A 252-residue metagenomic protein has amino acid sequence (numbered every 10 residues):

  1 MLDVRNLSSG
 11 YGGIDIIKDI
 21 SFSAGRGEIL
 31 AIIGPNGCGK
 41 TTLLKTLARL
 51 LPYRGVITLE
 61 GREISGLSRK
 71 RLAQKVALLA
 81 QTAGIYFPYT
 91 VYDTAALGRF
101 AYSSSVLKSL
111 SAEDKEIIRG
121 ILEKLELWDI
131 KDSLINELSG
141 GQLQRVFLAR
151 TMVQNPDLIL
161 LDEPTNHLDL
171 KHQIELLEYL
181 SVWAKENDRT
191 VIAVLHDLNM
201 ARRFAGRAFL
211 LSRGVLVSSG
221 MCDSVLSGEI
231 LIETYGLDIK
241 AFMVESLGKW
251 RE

Functional and structural regions predicted by a protein language model:
I33-P35: The feature captures the beta-strand-to-loop junction immediately N-terminal to the Walker
A48: Helix-to-loop junction immediately C-terminal to a conserved catalytic motif
G55-E63, L72: Conserved ABC transporter NBD signature motif
A96, S111-I130: Conserved ABC ATPase "signature" region
L134-L138, Q142: Conserved ABC ATPase signature
N155: Conserved catalytic motifs of ABC-family nucleotide-binding domains
I159-E163: Catalytic Walker B motif of ABC-type/P-loop ATPase nucleotide-binding domains
